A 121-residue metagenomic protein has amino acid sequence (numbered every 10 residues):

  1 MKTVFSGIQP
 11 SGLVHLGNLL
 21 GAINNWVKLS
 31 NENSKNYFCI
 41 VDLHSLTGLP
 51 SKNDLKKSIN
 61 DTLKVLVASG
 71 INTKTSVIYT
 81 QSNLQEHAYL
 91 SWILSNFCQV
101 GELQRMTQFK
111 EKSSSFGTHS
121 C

Functional and structural regions predicted by a protein language model:
K2-C121: N-terminal Rossmann-like or analogous alpha/beta NTP/dinucleotide-binding catalytic cores that position adenine
